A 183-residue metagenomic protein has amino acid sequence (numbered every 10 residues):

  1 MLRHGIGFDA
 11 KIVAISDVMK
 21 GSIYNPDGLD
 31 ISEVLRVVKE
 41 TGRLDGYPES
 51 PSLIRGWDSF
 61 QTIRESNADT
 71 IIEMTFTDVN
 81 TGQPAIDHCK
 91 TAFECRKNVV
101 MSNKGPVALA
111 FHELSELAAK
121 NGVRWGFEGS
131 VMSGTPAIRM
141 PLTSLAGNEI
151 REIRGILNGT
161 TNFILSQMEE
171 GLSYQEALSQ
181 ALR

Functional and structural regions predicted by a protein language model:
M1-E94: N-terminal glycine-/serine-/threonine-rich beta1-alpha1-beta2 phosphate-ribose binding loop of Rossmann-like
G5-F8, I63-E65, A118, S144-E149 (+1 more regions): Solvent-exposed alpha-helices and their adjacent loops that cap or buttress functional pockets in soluble metabolic
S22-I23, N80-T81, A108-L109, T160 (+1 more regions): Flexible loop/turn segments at secondary-structure boundaries
D30-V34, A118-K120, T143-A146, G171: Short, hinge-like loop/turn segments at secondary-structure boundaries
I72-M74, V99, E152: A short, small-residue-rich loop immediately preceding and capping a beta-strand
F76-C95, M101-L142: Rossmann-fold NAD(P)-binding glycine/threonine-rich loop
H112, R124-R183: Core active-site phosphate/anionic-ligand binding loop and the adjoining beta-turn-alpha structural block in enzyme
